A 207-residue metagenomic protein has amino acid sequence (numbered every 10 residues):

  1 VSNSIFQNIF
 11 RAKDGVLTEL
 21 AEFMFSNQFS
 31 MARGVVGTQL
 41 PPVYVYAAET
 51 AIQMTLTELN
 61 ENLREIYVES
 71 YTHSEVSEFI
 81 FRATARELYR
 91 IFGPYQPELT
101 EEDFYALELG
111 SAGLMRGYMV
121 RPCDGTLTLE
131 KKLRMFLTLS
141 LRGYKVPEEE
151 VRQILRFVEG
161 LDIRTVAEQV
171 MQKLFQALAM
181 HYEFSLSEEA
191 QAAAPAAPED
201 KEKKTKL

Functional and structural regions predicted by a protein language model:
Q7-R33: An amphipathic alpha-helix adjacent to DNA-recognition modules
K13, L17, A21, Y46-T50 (+4 more regions): Short runs of predominantly hydrophobic/aromatic residues within well-ordered alpha helices that form helix-helix
E19, S30-S74, F79-R86: Hydrophobic alpha-helical connector segments
Q28, E69-C123, L127, K131-L139: Amphipathic alpha-helical packing segments from all-alpha helical-bundle domains
L56, N60, L114, R121 (+1 more regions): Phosphate/oxyanion-binding loops and surfaces in catalytic or ligand/nucleic-acid-binding neighborhoods
R90, D124-L207: C-terminal peripheral helix-coil segments that are non-catalytic and often amphipathic
